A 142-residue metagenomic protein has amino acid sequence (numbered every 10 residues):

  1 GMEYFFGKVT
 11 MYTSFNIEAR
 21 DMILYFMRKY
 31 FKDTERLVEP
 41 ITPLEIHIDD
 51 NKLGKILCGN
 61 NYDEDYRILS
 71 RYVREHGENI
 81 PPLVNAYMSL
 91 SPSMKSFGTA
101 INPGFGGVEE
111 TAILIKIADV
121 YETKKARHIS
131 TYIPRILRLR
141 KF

Functional and structural regions predicted by a protein language model:
M2-F142: Terminal substrate-recognition subdomain of acyl/acetyltransferases
